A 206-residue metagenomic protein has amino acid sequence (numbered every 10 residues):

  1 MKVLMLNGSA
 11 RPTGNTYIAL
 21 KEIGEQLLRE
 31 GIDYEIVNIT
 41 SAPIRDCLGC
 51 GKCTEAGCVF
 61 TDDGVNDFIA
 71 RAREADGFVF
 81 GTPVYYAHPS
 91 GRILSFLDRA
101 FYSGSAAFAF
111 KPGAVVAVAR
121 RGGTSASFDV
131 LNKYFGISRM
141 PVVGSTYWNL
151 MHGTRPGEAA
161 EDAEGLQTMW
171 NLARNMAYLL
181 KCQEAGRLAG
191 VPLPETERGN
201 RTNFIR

Functional and structural regions predicted by a protein language model:
K2-E30: N-terminal beta1-alpha1 ligand-phosphate binding loop
I32-A42: A short beta-strand-loop structural module common to alpha/beta enzyme folds
A42-A72, N200-R206: Cysteine-cluster motifs in flexible loop/terminal segments that predominantly coordinate metals
G51-E55, N132, E161-D162: Short, hinge-like loop/turn segments at secondary-structure boundaries
F60-Y147: Helix-loop-strand module that forms the ligand-binding subsite of alpha/beta enzymes
P141-R206: Glycine-rich phosphate/pyrophosphate-binding loop and the adjoining helix
